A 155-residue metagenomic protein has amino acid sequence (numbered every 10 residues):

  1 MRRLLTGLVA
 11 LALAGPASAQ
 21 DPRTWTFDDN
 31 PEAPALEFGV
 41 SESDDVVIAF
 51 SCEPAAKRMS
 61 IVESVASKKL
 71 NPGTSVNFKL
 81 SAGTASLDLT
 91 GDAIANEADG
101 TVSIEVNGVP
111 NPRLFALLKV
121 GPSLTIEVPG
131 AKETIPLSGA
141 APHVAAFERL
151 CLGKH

Functional and structural regions predicted by a protein language model:
R2-A10: Sec-dependent signal peptide recognition, specifically the positively charged N-region followed immediately by
A14-P16: N-terminal signal peptide c-region/cleavage motif recognized by signal peptidases
Q20-T74: An ectodomain-focused feature that recognizes extracytoplasmic/extracellular
L36, F78, S123-I126: Short polybasic amphipathic segments
V40-E42, L80-A82, V128-G130: Short acidic, glycine-rich loop/turn motifs
T74-L87: Extended low-complexity, serine/threonine- and proline-enriched intrinsically disordered segments
T84-H155: Internal interaction segment
